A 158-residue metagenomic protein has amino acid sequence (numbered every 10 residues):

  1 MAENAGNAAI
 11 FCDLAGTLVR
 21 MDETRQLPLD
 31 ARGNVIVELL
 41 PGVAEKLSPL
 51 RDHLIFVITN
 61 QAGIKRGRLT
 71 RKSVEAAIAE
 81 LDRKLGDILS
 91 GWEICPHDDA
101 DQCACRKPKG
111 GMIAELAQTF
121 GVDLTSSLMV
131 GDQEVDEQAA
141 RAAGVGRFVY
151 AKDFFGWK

Functional and structural regions predicted by a protein language model:
M1-F56: Active-site neighborhood of HAD-like aspartate-dependent phosphohydrolases
A2-I10, P49-R51, K72-E75, A79-G91 (+2 more regions): Asp-based, Mg2+/Mn2+-dependent phosphohydrolase catalytic module
G16, T59, A139-A140: Hydrophobic alpha-helical segments that mediate membrane insertion or helix-helix packing
V19-M21, R66, Q138: Conserved protein kinase catalytic core
L27-D30, I64-R68, D98-C103: A short acidic, helix-capping loop that chelates divalent metal ions and anchors anionic groups
V57-N60, L128-V130: Acidic beta-strand-to-loop metal/phosphate-binding motif
N60-V74: A short secondary-structure junction motif
C95: Beta-strand-loop-alpha "switch" segments that mediate conformational coupling across diverse proteins
